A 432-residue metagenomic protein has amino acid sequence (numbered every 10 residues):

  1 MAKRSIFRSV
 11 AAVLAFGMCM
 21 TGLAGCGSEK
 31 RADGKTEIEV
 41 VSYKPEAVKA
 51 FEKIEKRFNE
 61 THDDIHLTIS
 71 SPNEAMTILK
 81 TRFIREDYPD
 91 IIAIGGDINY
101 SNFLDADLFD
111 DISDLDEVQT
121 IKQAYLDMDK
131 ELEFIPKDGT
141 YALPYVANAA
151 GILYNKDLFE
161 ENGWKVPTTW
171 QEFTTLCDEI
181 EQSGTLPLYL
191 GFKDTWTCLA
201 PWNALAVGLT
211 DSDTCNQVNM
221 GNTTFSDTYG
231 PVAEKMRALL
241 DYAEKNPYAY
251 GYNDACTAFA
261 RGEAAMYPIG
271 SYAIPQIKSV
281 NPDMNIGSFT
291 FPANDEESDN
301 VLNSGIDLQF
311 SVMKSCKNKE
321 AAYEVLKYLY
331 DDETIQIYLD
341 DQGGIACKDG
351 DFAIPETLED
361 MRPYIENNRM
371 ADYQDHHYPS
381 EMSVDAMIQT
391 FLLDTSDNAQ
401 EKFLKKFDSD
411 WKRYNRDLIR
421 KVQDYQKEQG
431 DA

Functional and structural regions predicted by a protein language model:
R57, T61-Y125, D157, E161-N162 (+2 more regions): Extracytoplasmic "Venus flytrap"/periplasmic binding protein-like
E60-T61, H66, D138, N162 (+3 more regions): Extracytoplasmic/periplasmic substrate-recognition and gating elements
T81-R82, P89-D90, Q119-D157, L186-L190 (+2 more regions): A structural signal for short loop-to-beta-strand junctions that line the ligand-binding cleft of periplasmic/secreted
G95-A150, T174, I180, P201-N203 (+1 more regions): Hinge/lid segment of periplasmic solute-binding proteins
L108-D111, R261, Y272-Q276, L308-M382: Mature extracytoplasmic/periplasmic domains
K137-Y145, A150, T174-G221, A264: Extracytoplasmic/periplasmic solute-binding protein
E160, Q336, R369-A432: Conserved C-terminal helix/tail region of periplasmic/extracytoplasmic solute-binding proteins
C177-I180, V218-Y248: Glycine-centered hinge/linker elements that transmit conformational signals in sensory and ligand-binding systems
